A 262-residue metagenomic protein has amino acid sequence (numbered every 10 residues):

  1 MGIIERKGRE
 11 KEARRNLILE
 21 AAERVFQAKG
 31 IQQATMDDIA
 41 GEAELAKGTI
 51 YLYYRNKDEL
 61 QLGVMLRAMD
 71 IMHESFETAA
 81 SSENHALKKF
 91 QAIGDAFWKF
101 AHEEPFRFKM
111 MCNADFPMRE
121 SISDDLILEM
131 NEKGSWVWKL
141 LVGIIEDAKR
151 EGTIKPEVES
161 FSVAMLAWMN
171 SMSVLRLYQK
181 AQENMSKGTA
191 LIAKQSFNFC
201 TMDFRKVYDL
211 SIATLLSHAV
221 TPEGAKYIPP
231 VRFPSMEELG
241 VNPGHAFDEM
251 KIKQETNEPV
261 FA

Functional and structural regions predicted by a protein language model:
M1-G2, S135, K139, G143-E151 (+1 more regions): C-terminal peripheral helix-coil segments that are non-catalytic and often amphipathic
M1-K29, Q33-E42, E59-L62: Basic, helix-initiating cap at the start of DNA-binding domains
Q27, L52-R55, R67: Base-recognition residues in the alpha-helical recognition helix of bacterial helix-turn-helix
A43-Y54: Short hydrophobic/aromatic patch on the recognition helix
G63, T78-F106, S160, A164-A167: Hydrophobic alpha-helical connector segments
V64-A92, I122, V142-G143, D147: Amphipathic alpha-helical linker/stalk segments
Q91-P117, K139-G143, L175-Q179, S217-T221: Helical hydrophobic small-molecule/effector-binding pocket
E103-G143, T153, F161-A164: Short secondary-structure transition hinges
